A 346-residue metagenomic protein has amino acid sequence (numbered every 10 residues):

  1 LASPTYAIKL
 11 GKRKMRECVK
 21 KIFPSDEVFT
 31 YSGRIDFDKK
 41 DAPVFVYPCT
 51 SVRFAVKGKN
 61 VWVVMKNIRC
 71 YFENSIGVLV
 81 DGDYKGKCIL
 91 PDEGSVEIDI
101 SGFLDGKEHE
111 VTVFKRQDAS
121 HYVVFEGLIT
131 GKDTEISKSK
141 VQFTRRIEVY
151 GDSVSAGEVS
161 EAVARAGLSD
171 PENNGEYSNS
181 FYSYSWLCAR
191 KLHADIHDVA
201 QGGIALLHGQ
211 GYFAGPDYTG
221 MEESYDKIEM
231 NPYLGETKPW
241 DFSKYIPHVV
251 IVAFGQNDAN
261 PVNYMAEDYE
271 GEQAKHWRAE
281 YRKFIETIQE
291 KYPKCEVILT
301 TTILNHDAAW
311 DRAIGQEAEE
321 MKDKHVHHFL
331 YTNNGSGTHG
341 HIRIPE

Functional and structural regions predicted by a protein language model:
A2-S180: N-terminal secretory targeting modules
Y47-C49, A119, D170-E270, L304-R312 (+1 more regions): Conserved SGNH/GDSL esterase-like catalytic core that processes O-acyl groups on lipids and polysaccharides
S137-K140, E236-I246, E286-K291: Surface-exposed acidic, glycine-flexible loop patches that form ligand/cofactor-binding and adhesion interfaces
R146-Y150, S155, I196-V199, H248-A253 (+2 more regions): Structural recognition of the beta-strand scaffold that forms the well-ordered cores of secreted hydrolase catalytic
Y184-D195, F284-E296, A318-D323: A structural motif corresponding to the C-terminal end of an alpha-helix and its immediate exit/capping segment
I251-D258, Y281-Q316: Active-site segments of SGNH/GDSL-like serine hydrolases that catalyze O-acetyl group transfer/hydrolysis on lipids
A259-T287: A beta-strand-loop signature enriched in Asp, Gly, Thr, and Trp that corresponds to the sialidase/neuraminidase Asp-box
T302-E346: Catalytic His-Asp segment of secreted/periplasmic serine-dependent ester chemistry enzymes
